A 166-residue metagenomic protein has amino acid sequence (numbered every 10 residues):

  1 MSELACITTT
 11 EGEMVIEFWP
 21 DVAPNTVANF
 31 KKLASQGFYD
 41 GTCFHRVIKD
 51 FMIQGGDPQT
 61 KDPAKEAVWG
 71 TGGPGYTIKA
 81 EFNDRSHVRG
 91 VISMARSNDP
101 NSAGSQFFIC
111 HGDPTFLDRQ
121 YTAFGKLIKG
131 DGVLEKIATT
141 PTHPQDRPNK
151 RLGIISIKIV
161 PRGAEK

Functional and structural regions predicted by a protein language model:
M1-K166: Cyclophilin-like peptidyl-prolyl cis-trans isomerases
